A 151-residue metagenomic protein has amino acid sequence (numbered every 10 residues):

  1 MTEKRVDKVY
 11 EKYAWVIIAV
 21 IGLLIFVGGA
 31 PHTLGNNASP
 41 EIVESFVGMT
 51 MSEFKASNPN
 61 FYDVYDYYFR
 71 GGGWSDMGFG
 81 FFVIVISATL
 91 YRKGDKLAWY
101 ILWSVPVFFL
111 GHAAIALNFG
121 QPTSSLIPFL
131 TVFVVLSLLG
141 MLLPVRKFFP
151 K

Functional and structural regions predicted by a protein language model:
M1-K8: Short, Lys/Arg-rich, polar N-terminal cytosolic tail immediately upstream of the first transmembrane signal-anchor
W15-G22, G73, G80, W99-P106 (+2 more regions): Residues within membrane-spanning alpha-helices of integral membrane proteins, especially the hydrophobic core/packing
I21-S75: Hydrophobic transmembrane helix segments
I25-V27, P106-A114: Aromatic-anchored segments of alpha-helical transmembrane domains
T33-E44, A88-G94, N118-S125, V145-F149: Transmembrane helix-loop junctions in multipass membrane proteins, especially transporters and channels
G80-W99: Juxtamembrane helix-break-helix junctions at the cytosolic face of small multi-pass alpha-helical membrane proteins
L110-T131: Membrane-helix boundary connector in multi-pass membrane proteins
V135-K151: Membrane-water interface at the C-terminal end of transmembrane alpha helices
